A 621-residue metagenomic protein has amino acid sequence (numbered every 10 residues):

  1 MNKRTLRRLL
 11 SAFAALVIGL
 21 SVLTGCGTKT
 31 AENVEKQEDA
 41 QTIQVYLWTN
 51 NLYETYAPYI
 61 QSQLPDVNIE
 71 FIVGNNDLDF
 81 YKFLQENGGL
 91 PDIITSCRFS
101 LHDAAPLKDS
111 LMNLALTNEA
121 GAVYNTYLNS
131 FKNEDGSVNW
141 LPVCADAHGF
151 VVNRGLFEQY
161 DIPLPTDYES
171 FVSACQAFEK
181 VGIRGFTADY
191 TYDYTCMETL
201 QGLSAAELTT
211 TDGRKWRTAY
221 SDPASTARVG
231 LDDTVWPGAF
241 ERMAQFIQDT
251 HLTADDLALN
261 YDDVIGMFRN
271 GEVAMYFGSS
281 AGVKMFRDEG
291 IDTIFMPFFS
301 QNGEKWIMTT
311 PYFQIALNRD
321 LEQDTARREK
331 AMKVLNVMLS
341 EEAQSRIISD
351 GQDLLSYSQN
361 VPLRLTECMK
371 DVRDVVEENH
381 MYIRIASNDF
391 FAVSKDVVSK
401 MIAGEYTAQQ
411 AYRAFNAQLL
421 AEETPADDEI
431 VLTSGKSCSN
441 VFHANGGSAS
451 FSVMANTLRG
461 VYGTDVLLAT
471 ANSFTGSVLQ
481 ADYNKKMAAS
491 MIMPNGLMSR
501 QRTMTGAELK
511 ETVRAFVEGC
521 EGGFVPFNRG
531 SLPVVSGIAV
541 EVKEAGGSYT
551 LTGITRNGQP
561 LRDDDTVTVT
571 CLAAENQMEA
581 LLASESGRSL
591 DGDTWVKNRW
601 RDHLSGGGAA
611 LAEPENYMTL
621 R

Functional and structural regions predicted by a protein language model:
R4, C26-L101, Q410, E422-P425: Conserved N-terminal structural module of periplasmic/extracytoplasmic solute-binding proteins
N51-L52, E70-F71, N133, T309 (+2 more regions): C-terminal capping/gating helix-and-loop segments adjacent to ligand/active sites or protein-protein/ligand interfaces
S62-T126, G155-T166, M267, A274-M275 (+1 more regions): Extracytoplasmic "Venus flytrap"/periplasmic binding protein-like
N68, R287-D350: Extracytoplasmic/periplasmic substrate-recognition and gating elements
C97-H148, P163, V172, E198-T199 (+2 more regions): Hinge/lid segment of periplasmic solute-binding proteins
N139, V172-R228: Extracytoplasmic/periplasmic solute-binding protein
T218-L257: Glycine-centered hinge/linker elements that transmit conformational signals in sensory and ligand-binding systems
D427-R621: Catalytic centers of hydrolytic enzymes
